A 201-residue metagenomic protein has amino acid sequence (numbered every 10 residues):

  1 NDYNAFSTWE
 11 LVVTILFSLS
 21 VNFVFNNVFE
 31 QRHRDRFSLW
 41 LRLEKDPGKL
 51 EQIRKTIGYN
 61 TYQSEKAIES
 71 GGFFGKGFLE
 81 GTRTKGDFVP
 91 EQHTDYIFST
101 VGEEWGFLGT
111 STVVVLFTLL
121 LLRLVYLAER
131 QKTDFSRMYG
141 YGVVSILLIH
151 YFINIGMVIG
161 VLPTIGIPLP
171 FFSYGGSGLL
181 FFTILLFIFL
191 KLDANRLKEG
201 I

Functional and structural regions predicted by a protein language model:
N1-A5, L119-E129, F189-N195: Structural signal for the C-terminal ends of transmembrane alpha-helices and the immediately following loop
D2-L108, D134-F135: Hydrophobic, glycine- and aromatic-enriched re-entrant/interface helices and adjoining loop segments
L11-V13, S111-T112, Y139-G140, L180: Hydrophobic alpha-helical transmembrane segments
L19, V28, R32, L116-Y126 (+3 more regions): Transmembrane alpha-helix boundary/anchor motif
T100-E103, V143-L147, G175-G178: Transmembrane helix-bundle signature of multi-pass membrane transporters/permeases
E104-L122: Hydrophobic alpha-helical transmembrane segments
V125-G166, F172: Loop-to-helix entry and N-terminal half of a specific, functionally important transmembrane alpha helix in multi-pass
I153-I201: A juxtamembrane structural motif centered on a specific transmembrane helix
